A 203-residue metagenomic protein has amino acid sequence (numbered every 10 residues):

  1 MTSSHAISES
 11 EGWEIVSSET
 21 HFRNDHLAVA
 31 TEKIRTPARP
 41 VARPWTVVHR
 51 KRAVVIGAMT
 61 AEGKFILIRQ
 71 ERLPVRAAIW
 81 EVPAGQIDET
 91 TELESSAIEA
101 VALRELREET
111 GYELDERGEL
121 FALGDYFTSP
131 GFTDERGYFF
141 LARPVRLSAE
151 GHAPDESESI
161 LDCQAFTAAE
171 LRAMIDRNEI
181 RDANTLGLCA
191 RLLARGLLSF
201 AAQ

Functional and structural regions predicted by a protein language model:
T2-W13, A78-W80, A122, P130-T133 (+2 more regions): Nudix hydrolase/Nudix homology domain
G12, V48-R50, V55-T60, K64-R104 (+1 more regions): Conserved Nudix-box catalytic region and its N-terminal flanking loop in Nudix hydrolases and closely related
E14, E113-L123: A short coil-to-beta-strand element that immediately follows conserved catalytic motifs
S17-E62, Q70: Acidic, metal-coordinating catalytic segment for phosphate/diphosphate chemistry, firing primarily on the Nudix
E19-H21, G124-S129: Short, solvent-exposed loop/turn elements at beta->coil junctions and helix N-caps that rim active or binding pockets
T31-K33, A58, L141-R143, A165-T167: Short, well-ordered beta-strand micro-motif
K33-A38, T128-A149: Active-site-adjacent beta-strand/loop module that shapes the phosphate/pyrophosphate-binding cleft
I66-L67, E81, E105-R107, F121-A122 (+1 more regions): Conserved beta-strand segments that form the floor/walls of ligand-binding pockets within enzyme and binding domains
